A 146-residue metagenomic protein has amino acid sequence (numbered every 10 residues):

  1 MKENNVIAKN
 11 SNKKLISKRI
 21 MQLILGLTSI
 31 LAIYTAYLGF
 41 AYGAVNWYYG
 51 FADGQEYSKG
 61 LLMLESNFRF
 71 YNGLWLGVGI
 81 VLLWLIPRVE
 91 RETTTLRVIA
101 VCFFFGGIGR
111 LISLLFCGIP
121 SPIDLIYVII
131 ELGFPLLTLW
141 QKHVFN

Functional and structural regions predicted by a protein language model:
K2-T35: Cytosolic juxtamembrane helix and N-cap/initiation of the first transmembrane helix
I30-S66, N72: Hydrophobic transmembrane helix segments
L62-W84, V101-F105: Core segments of alpha-helical transmembrane spans in multipass integral membrane proteins
G79-L96: Juxtamembrane helix-break-helix junctions at the cytosolic face of small multi-pass alpha-helical membrane proteins
L96-R110, F134: Hydrophobic alpha-helical membrane segments
G109-G118: Juxtamembrane "helix-exit" motif on the non-cytosolic side of transmembrane helices
G118-I130: Non-cytosolic membrane-interface motifs at loop->transmembrane helix junctions
L132-N146: Membrane-water interface at the C-terminal end of transmembrane alpha helices
